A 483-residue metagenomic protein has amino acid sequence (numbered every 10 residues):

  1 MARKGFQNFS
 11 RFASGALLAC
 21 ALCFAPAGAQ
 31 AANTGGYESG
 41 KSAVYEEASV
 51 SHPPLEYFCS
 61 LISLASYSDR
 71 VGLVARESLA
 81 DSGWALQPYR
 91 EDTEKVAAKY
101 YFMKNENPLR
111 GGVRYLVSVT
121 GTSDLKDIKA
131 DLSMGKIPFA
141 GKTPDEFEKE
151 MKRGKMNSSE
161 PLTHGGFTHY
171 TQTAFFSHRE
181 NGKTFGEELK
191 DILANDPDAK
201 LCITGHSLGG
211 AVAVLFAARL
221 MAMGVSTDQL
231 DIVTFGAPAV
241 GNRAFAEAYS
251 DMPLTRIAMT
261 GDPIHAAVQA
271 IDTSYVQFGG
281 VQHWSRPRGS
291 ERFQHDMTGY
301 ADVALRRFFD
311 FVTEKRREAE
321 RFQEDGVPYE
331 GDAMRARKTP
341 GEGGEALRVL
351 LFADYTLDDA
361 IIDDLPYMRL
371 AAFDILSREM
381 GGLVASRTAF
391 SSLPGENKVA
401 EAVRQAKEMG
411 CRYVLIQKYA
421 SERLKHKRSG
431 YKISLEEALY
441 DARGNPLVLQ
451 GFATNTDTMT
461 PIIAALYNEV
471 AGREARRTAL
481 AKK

Functional and structural regions predicted by a protein language model:
A13-A25: Bacterial N-terminal signal peptides
A32-R110, T120-G121: N-terminal low-complexity, Ser/Thr- and acidic-residue-enriched intrinsically disordered segments
Q87-T204, A222-Q229, E247-D251: A conserved cap/lid and substrate-binding interface adjacent to the catalytic center of lipid-processing enzymes
G205-G209, A213: Gly/Ala-rich beta-loop-alpha elbow adjacent to hydrolase catalytic centers
Q229-T313: The feature captures the conserved acid-bearing segment of alpha/beta-hydrolase catalytic domains
A239, P328-L383, A479-K483: A structural "domain/chain start" motif
R335-R348, E408, L424-S429, A438-K483: C-terminal/domain-edge helix-coil "capping" segments
R348-A353, V399-K425: A short, hydrophobic beta-strand-centered structural micro-motif
